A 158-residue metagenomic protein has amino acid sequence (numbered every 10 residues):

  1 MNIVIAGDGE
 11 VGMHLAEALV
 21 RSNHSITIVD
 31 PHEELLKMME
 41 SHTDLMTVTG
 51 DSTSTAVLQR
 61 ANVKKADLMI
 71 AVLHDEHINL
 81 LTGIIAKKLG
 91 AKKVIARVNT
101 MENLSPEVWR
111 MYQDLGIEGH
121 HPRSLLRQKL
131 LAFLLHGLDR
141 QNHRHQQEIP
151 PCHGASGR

Functional and structural regions predicted by a protein language model:
M1-R158: Cytosolic regulatory regions of ion transport systems
